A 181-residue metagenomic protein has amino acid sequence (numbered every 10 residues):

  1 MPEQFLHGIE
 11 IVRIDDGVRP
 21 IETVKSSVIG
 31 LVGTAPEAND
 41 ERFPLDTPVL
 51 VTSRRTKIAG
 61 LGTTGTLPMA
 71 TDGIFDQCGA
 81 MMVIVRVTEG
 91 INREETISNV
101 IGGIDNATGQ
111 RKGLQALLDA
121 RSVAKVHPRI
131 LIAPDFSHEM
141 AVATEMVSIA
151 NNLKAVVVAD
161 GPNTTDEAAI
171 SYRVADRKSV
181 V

Functional and structural regions predicted by a protein language model:
M1-V181: Surface-exposed assembly/interface segments
